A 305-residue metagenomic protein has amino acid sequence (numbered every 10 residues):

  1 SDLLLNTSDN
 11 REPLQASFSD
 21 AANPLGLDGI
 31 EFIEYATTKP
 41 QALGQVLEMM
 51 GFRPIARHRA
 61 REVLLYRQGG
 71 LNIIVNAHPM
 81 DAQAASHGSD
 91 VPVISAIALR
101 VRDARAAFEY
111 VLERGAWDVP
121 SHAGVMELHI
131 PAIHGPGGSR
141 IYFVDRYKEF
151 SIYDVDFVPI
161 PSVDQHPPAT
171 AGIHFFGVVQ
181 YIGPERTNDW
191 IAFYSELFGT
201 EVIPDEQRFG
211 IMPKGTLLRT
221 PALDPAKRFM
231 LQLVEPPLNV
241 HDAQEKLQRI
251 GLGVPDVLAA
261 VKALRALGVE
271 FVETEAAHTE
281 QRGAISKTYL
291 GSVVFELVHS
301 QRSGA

Functional and structural regions predicted by a protein language model:
S1-N23, R67-A77, L99, R105-Q180 (+6 more regions): Vicinal oxygen chelate
N23-T37: Low-complexity, highly charged intrinsically disordered N-terminal segments that act as targeting/localization
I30, M50, P92-S95, L247: Eukaryotic phosphotyrosine signaling hubs
T38-R53, Y110-R114, R186-V202: Amphipathic alpha-helical segments
P54-H58, E201-R208: Conserved catalytic-core motifs of GNAT/GCN5-like acyltransferases
P54-H58, E62-L65, I73-R102, A116-H122: General structural concept
D90-V91, Q244-P255, E296-L297: Non-catalytic interaction/regulatory segments
